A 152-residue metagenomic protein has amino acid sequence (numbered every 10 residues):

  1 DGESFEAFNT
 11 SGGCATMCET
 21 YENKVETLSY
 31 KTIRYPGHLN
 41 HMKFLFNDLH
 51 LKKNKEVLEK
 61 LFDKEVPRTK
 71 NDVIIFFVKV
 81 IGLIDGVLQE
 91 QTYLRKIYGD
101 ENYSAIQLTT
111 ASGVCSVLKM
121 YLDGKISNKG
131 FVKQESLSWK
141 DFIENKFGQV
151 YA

Functional and structural regions predicted by a protein language model:
D1-A152: C-terminal catalytic/substrate-binding lobe primarily of soluble NAD(P)-dependent oxidoreductases
